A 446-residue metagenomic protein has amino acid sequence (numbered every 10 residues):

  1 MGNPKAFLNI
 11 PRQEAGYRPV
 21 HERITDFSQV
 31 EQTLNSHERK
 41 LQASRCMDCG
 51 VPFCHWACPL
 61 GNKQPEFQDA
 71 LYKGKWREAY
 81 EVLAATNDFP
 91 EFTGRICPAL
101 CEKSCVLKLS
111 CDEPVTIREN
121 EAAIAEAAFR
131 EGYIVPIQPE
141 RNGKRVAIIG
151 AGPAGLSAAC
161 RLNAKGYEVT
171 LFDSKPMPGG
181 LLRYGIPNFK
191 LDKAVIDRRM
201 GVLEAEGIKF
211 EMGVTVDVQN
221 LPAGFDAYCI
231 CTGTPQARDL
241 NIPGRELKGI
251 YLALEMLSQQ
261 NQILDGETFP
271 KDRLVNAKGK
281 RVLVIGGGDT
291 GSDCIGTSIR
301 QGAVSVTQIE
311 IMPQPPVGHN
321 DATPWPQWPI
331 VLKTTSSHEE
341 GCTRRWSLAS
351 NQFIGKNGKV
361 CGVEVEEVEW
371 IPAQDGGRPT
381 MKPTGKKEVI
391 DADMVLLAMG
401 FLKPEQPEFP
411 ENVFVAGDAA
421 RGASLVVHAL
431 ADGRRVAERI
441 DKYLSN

Functional and structural regions predicted by a protein language model:
M1-H37, Q42, E121-N446: Residues forming the flavin
R23-L41, K63-R95, C111-Q138: Ferredoxin-type iron-sulfur electron-transfer modules in oxidoreductases and energy-metabolism complexes
R45-V51, D88, R421-V426: Glycine-rich phosphate/pyrophosphate-binding beta-alpha loops
C46-C49, C97, C105, D272 (+2 more regions): Functionally engaged cysteine thiol sites
D48-K73, T93-A122, T170, S174-M177 (+1 more regions): Iron-sulfur cluster-binding cysteine motifs and their immediate structural context in ferredoxin-like electron-transfer
H55, Q64, Q68, R77 (+9 more regions): Internal amphipathic alpha-helical segments of the cytochrome P450 catalytic fold
